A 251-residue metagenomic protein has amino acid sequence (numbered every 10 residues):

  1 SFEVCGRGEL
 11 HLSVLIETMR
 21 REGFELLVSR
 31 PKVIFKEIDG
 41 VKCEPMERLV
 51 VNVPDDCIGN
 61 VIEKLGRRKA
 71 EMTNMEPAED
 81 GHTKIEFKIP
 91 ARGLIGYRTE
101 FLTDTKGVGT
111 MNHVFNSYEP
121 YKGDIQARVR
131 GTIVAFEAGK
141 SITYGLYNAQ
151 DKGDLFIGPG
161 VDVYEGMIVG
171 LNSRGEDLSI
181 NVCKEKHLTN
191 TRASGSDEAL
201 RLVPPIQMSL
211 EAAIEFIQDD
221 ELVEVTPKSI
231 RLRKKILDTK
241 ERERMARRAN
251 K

Functional and structural regions predicted by a protein language model:
S1-K251: Accessory interaction regions appended to the cores of large information-processing enzymes
